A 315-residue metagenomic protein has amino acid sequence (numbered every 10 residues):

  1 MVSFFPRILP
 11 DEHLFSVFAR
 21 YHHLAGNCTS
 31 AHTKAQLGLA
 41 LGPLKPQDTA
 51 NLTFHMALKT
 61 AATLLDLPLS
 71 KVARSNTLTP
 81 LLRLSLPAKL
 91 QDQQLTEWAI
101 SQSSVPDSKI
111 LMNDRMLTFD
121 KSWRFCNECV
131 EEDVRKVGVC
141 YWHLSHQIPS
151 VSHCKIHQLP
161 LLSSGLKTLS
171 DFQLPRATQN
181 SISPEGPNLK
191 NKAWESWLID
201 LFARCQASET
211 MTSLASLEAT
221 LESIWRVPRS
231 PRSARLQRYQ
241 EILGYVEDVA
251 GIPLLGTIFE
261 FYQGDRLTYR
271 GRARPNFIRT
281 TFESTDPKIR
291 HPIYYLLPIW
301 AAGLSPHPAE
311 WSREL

Functional and structural regions predicted by a protein language model:
M1-L315: Basic, alpha-helical nucleic-acid-binding regions used in initiation and control of genome expression
